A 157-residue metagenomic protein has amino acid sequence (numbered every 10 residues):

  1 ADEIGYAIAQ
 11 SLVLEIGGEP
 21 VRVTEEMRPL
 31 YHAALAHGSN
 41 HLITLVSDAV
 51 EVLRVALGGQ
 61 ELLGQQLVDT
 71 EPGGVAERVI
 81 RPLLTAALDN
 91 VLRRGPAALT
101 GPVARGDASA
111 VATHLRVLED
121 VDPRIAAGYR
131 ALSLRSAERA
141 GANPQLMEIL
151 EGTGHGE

Functional and structural regions predicted by a protein language model:
A1-L92: Internal alpha-helical scaffold of NAD(P)-dependent oxidoreductase catalytic cores
G74-E157: NAD(P)-dependent Rossmann-like dehydrogenase/reductase catalytic/cofactor-binding core
